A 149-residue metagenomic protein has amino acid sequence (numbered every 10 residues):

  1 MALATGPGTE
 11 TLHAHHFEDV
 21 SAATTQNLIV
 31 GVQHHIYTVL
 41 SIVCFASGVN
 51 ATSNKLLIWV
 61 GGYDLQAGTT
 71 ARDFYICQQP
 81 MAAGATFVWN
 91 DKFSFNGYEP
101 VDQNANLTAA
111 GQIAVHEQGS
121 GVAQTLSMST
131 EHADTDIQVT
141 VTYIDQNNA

Functional and structural regions predicted by a protein language model:
M1-I36, S47-L56, G62-Y63, Q112-A149: C-terminal interaction-tip segments
K55-A110: Terminal beta-strand-rich extracellular "head" domains that mediate receptor/glycan or other ligand binding
